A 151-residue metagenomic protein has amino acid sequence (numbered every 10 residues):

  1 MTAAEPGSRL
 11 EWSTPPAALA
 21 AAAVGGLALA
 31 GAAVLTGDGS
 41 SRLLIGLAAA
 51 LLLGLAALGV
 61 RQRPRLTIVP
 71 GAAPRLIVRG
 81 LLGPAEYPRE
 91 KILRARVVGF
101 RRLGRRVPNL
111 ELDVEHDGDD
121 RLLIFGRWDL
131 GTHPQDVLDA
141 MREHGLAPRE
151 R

Functional and structural regions predicted by a protein language model:
M1-G39, D119: N-terminal membrane-targeting/pre-transmembrane regions
T2-P6, V69-A72, R102-G104: Short, ordered beta-strand-loop transition motifs
G26-L29, A49-L53: Core hydrophobic alpha-helical transmembrane segments of single-pass membrane proteins
G37-A50: Hydrophobic alpha-helical transmembrane segments
L53-L93: Conserved beta-hairpin
I77-D136, R151: Non-transmembrane, membrane-adjacent beta-strand/coil modules in membrane-associated proteins and peripheral
L138-A140: Low-complexity, S/T/G/P-rich flexible repeat/linker segments used as non-globular hinges and stalks within
R142-R151: Cytosol-/stroma-facing membrane-proximal "stalk/adaptor" domains immediately downstream of transmembrane anchors
